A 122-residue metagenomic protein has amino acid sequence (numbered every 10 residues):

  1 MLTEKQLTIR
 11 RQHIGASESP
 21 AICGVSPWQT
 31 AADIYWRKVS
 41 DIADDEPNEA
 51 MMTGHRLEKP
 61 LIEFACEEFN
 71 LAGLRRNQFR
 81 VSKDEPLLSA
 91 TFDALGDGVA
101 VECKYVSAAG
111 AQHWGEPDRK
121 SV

Functional and structural regions predicted by a protein language model:
M1-P60: Charged, glycine-rich intrinsically disordered N-terminal tails and low-complexity linkers that flank
D44, M51-H55, K59-I62, C66-S121: Mg2+/Mn2+-dependent nuclease catalytic core
